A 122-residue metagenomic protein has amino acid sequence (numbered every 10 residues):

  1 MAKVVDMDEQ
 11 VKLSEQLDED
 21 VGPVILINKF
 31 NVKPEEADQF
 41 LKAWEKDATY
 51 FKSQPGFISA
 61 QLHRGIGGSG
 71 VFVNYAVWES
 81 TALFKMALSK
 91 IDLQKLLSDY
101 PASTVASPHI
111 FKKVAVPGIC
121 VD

Functional and structural regions predicted by a protein language model:
A2-E15, E19, T49-S59, V77-F111: An amphipathic, aromatic/His-enriched active-site/gating alpha helix that lines ligand/cofactor pockets
P23-N31, Q61-K90: Short, well-ordered beta-strand segments in beta-rich or mixed alpha/beta enzyme and ligand-binding folds
I27-K29, I110-K113: Short amphipathic
N31-L41: Short, surface-exposed ligand-recognition loops at beta-strand->loop->(often short) alpha-helix junctions that present
W44, A48: Short amphipathic alpha-helical/adjacent loop interface patches that line ligand and macromolecule-binding sites
H63-G65, F111-V114: Conserved beta-strand termini and adjacent loop/short-helix elements that scaffold enzyme active sites in alpha/beta
V114-D122: Short, low-order "capping/linker" segments at domain edges
